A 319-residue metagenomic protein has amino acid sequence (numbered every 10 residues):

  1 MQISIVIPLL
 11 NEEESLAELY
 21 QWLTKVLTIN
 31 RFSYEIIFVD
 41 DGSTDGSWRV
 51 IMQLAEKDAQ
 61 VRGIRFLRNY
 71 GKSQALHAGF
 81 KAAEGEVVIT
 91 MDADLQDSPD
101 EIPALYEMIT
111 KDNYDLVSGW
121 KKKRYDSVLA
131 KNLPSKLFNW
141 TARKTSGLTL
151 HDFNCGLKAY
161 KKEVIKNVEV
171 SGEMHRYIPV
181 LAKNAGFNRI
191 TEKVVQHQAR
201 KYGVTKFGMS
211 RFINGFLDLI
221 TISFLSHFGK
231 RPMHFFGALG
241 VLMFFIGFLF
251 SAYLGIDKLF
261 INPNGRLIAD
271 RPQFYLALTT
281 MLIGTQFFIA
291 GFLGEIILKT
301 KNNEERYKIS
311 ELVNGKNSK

Functional and structural regions predicted by a protein language model:
Q2-S4, E35: Cell-envelope/extracellular polymer assembly enzymes that use nucleotide-activated donors
E12-L27: Short, well-formed alpha-helical segments that are part of the catalytic scaffolds of diverse glycosyltransferases
E12-S15, S43, K72, S98: Donor nucleotide-sugar binding loop of glycosyltransferases
N30-S43, I64-R65: Short beta-strand/loop segment that forms part of the nucleotide-sugar
D40-R49, L95-Q96: A conserved acidic beta->alpha catalytic loop
Q53, Q60-R68, K72-A82, V87 (+4 more regions): Acceptor/aglycone-binding surface of glycosyltransferases and processive sugar-polymer synthases
V180-K319: Hydrophobic helical membrane-anchoring modules
